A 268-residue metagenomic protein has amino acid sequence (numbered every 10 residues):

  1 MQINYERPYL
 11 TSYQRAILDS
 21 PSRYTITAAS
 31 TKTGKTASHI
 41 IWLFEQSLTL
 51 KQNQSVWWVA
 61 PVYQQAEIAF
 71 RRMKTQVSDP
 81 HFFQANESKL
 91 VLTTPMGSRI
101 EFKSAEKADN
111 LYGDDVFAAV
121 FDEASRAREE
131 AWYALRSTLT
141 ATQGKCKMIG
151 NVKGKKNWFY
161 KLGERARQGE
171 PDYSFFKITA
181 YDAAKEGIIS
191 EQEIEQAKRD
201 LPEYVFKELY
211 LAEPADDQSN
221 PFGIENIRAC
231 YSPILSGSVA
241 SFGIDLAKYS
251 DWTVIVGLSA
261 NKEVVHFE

Functional and structural regions predicted by a protein language model:
M1-Y24, V239: Pre-P-loop entry segment of helicase/translocase ATPase cores
T36-Q52: Walker A/P-loop NTP-binding motif
Q54-A66: Conserved RecA-like ASCE P-loop NTPase motor core of nucleic-acid helicases/translocases
Y63-F117: Inter-Walker segment of RecA-like/P-loop motor cores
D122-E123: Walker B catalytic acidic pair
R126-L201: ASCE P-loop NTPase helicase motor core
A183-I244: ATPase catalytic-site recognition across NTP-hydrolyzing enzymes
D251-E268: Nucleic-acid-processing active sites and adjacent nucleic-acid-binding tracks, predominantly divalent metal-dependent
